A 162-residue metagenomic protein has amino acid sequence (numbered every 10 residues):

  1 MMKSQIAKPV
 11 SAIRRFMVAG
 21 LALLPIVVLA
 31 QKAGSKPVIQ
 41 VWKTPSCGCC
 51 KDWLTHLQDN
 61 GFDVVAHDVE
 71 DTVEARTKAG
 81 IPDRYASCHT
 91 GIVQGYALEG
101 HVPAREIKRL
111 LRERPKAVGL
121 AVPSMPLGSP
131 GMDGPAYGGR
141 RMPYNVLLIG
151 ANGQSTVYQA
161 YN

Functional and structural regions predicted by a protein language model:
M1-V10: N-terminal secretory signal peptides that target proteins for export/translocation
A12-V18: N-terminal export leaders
L21-A22: Hydrophobic alpha-helical transmembrane segments of integral membrane proteins, especially lipid-exposed positions
S35-L54: Local sequence-structure signature of Cys/Sec-based thiol-disulfide redox active-site neighborhoods
K51-G95, E99-G100: N-terminal, post-signal-peptide region of Sec/Tat-exported proteins
K78, R84-N162: Thiol/selenol-based redox catalytic cores and closely related redox-interacting motifs
